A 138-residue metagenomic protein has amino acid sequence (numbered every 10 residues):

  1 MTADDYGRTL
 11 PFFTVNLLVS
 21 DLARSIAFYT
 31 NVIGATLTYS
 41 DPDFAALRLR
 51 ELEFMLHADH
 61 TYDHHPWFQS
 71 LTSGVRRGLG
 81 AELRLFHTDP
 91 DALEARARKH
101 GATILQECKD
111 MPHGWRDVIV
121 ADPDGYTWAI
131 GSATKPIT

Functional and structural regions predicted by a protein language model:
M1-N16, T36-T88, A92-A121, S132-T138: Vicinal oxygen chelate
L18, A23-T38: N-terminal first-folded block
S25-T30, A97, D122-G125: Conserved active-site tyrosine of GNAT-family acetyltransferases
T127-I130: Short glycine-/small-residue motifs
